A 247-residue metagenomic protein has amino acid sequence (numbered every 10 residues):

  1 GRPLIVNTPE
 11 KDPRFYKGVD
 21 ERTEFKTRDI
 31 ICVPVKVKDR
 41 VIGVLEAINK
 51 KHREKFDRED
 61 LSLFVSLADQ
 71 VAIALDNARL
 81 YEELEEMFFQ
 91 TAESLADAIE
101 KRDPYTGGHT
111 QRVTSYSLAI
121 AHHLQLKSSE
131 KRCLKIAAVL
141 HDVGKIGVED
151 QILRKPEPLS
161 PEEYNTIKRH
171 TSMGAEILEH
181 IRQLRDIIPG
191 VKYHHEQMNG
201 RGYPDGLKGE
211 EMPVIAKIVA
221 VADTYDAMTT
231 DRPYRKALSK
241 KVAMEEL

Functional and structural regions predicted by a protein language model:
L4-D29, N49-E54, Q197-K208: Signal-transducing coupling segments at domain and membrane junctions
N7, E24, R58, F89-L247: Metal-dependent catalytic cores of enzymes that make or break cyclic nucleotides and related phosphoester linkages
R28-V37: A short, aliphatic-rich beta-strand micro-motif
K38, V44-K55, P156: Short beta-strand-to-loop transition segments that serve as allosteric relay/switch motifs in sensory/regulatory domains
H52-E54, Y81, R102-T106: Short strand->helix junction
E59, L75-F89: Short alpha-helical interdomain "coupling" segment at the junction between an upstream regulatory sensor module
V65-A72: Allosteric cytosolic regulatory segments
